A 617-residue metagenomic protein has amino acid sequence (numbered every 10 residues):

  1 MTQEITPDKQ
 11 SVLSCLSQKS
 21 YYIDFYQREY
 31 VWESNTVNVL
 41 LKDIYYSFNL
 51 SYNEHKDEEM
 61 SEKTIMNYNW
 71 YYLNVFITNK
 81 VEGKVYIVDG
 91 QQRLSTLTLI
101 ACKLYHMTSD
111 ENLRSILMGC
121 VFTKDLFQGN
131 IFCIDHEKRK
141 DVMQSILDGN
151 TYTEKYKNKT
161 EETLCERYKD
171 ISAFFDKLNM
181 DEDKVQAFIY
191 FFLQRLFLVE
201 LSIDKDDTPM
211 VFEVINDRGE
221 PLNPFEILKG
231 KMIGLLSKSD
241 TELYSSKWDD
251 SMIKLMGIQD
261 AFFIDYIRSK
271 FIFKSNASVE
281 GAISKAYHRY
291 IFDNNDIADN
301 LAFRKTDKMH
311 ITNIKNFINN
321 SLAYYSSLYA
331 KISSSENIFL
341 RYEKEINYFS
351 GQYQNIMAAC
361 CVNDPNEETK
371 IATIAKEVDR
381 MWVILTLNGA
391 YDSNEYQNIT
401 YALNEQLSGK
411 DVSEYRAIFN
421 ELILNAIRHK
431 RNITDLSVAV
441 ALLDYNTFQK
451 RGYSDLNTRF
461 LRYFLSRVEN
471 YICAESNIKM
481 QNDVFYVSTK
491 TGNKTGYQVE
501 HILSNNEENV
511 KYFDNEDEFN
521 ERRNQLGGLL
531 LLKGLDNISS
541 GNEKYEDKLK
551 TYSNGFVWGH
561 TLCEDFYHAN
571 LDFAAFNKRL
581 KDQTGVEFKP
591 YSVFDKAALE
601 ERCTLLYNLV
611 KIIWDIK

Functional and structural regions predicted by a protein language model:
T2-S284, E601, L605-D615: Glycine- and hydrophobic-rich flexible loops that cap the catalytic core of alpha/beta enzyme folds
Y46, C102-D110, D217-P221, I233-K238 (+9 more regions): Short, well-ordered loop/turn and helix-capping segments at boundaries between secondary-structure elements and domains
N49-K84, L424-T561, L599-R602, V610: Betabetaalpha-Me/HNH-type nuclease active-site subdomain
Y68, V88-R93, F188-Y190, E200-D207 (+5 more regions): Secondary-structure capping and boundary motifs in well-ordered enzyme cores
L178-K184, F191-L196, S335-K344, N420 (+4 more regions): Active-site-adjacent structural elements in folded domains
F212-V214, P224-K229, E367-D379, L387-E395 (+2 more regions): Composition- and surface-driven signal marking solvent-exposed, interaction-prone regions in large proteins
F225-L228, L235-E469: A cross-family structural signal marking well-folded subdomains
T369, T373-K376, W382-T386, K550-K617: C-terminal, well-folded lobe of enzymatic/effector domains
